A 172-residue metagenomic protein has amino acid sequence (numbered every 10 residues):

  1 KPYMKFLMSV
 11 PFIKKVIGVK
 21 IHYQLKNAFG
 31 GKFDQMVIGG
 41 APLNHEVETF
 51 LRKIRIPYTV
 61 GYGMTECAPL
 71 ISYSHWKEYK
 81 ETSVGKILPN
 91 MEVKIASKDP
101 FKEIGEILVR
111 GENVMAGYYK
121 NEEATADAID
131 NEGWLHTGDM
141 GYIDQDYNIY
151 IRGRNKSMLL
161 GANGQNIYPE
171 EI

Functional and structural regions predicted by a protein language model:
K1-Y79, E92: Gly/Ser/Thr-rich phosphate-binding loop
Y23-N27, T49, T82-V84, S97 (+2 more regions): Short, flexible, glycine/charge-rich loop motifs used to bind or transfer phosphoryl groups or to couple energy/partner
F33, I56-T59, S83, I104 (+1 more regions): A generic hydrophobic-helix recognition signal that picks specific residues within alpha-helical hydrophobic
P42, E46-E48, R52-K53, L70-H75 (+6 more regions): Active-site glycine/GP-rich loop and adjacent strand/helix microenvironment that borders small-molecule binding pockets
H75-K77, S97, G111: Non-catalytic surface loops within mature trypsin-like serine protease
I87, K94, F101-G161, N166: Conserved ATP-binding/catalytic segment of the ANL
